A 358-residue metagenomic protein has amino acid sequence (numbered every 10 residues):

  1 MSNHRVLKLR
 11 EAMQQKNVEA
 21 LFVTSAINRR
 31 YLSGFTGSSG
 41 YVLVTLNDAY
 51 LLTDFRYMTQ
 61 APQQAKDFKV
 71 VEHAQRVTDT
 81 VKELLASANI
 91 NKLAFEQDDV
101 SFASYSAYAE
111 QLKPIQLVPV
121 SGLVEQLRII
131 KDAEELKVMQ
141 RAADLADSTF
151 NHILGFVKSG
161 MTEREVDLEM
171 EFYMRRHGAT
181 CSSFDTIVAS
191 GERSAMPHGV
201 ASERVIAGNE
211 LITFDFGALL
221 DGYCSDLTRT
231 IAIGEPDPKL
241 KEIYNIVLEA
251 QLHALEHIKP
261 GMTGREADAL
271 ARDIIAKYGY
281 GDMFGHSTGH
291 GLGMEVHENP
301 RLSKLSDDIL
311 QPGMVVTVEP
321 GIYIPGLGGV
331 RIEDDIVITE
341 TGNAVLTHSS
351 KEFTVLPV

Functional and structural regions predicted by a protein language model:
M1-V358: Active-site neighborhoods and metal-handling regions in enzymes and metal-associated proteins
